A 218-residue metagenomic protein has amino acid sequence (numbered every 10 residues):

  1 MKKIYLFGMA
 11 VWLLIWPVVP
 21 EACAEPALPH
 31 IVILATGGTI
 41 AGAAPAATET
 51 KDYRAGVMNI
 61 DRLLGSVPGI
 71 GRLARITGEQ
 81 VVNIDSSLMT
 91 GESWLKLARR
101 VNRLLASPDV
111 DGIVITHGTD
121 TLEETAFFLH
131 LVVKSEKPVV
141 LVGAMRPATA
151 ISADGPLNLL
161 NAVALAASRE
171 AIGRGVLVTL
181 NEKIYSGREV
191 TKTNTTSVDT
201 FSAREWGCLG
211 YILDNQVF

Functional and structural regions predicted by a protein language model:
M1-I4: Positively charged n-region of N-terminal signal peptides that target proteins for export
L6-F7, F128: Short amphipathic alpha-helical "recognition" segments used for binding
F7-P17: Bacterial N-terminal signal peptides
C23-F218: Active-site histidine-anchored catalytic micro-motif
